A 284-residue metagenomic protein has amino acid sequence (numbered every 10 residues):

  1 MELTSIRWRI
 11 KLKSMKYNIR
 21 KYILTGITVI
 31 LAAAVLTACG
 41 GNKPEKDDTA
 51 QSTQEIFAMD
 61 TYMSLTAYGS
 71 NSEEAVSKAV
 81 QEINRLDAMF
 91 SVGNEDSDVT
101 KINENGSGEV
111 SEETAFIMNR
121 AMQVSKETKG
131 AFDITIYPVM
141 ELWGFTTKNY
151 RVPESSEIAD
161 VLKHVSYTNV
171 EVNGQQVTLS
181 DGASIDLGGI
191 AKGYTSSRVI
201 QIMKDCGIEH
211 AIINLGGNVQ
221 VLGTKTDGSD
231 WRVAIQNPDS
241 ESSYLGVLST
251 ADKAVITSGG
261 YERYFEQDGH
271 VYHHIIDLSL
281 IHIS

Functional and structural regions predicted by a protein language model:
E2-L280, S284: Mature catalytic core of soluble alpha/beta enzymes
